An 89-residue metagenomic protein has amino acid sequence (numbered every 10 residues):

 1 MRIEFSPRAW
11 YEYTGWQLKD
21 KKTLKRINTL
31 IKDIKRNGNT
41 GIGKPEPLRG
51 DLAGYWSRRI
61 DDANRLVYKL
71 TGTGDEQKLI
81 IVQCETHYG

Functional and structural regions predicted by a protein language model:
R2, Y11-L24, R58-R65, K69-G89: Enriched for short, Lys/Arg-rich terminal
F5-S6: PIN/NYN-family metal-dependent endoribonuclease catalytic core
L24-K32: PIN-domain endoribonuclease scaffold, especially VapC-family toxins
N28, N37-N39, N64: Detector for Asparagine
K32-R58: A short, surface-exposed loop/turn module that caps and links secondary-structure elements
